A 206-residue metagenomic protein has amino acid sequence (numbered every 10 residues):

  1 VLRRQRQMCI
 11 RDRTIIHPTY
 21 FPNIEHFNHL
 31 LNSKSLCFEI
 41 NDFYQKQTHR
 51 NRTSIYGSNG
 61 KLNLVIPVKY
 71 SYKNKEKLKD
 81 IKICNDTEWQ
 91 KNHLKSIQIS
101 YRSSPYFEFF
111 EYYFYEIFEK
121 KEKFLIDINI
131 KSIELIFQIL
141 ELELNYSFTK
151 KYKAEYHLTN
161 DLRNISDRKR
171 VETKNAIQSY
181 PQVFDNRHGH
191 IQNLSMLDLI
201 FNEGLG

Functional and structural regions predicted by a protein language model:
V1-I10: Single conserved hydrophobic/aromatic residue that forms the stacking wall/gate of nucleotide- or nucleobase-binding
R11-G206: Residues lining hydrophobic/aromatic ligand-binding pockets adjacent to catalytic sites
